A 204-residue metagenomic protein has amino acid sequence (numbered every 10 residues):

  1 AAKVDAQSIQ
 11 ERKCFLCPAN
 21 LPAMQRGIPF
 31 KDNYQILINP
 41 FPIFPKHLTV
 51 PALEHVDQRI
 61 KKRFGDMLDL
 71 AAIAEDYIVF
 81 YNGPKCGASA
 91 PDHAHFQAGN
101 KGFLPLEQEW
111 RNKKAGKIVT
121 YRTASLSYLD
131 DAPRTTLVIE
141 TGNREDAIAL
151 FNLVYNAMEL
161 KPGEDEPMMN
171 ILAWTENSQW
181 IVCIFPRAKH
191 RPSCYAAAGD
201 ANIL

Functional and structural regions predicted by a protein language model:
A1-D66, L70, Y77, G83 (+2 more regions): Active-site microenvironments that recognize anionic phosphate/pyrophosphate groups
